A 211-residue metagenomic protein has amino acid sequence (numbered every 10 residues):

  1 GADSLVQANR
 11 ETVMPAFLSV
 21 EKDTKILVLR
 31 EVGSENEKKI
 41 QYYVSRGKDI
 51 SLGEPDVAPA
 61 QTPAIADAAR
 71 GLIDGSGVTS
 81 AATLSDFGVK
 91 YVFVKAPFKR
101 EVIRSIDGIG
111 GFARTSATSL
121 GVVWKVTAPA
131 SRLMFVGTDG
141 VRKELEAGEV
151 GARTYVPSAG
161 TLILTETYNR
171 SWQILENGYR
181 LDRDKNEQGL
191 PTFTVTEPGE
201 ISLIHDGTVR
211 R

Functional and structural regions predicted by a protein language model:
G1-A2, I40-Q41, R170: Membrane-interface helix-loop junctions at the exits of transmembrane helices
G1-L5, V28-R30, L120, T127-P129: Transmembrane alpha-helical segments
G1-P15: Hydrophobic alpha-helical transmembrane segments in integral membrane proteins
F17-F87: Extracytoplasmic/lumenal acceptor-recognition loop(s) of multi-pass membrane glycoenzymes
D23-T24, V89, A159, P198: A general structural motif
E31-S34, V57, P97-K99, P129 (+2 more regions): Short, glycine-/Ser/Thr-/acidic-enriched flexible segments
A64-A117, I163, T167: Periplasmic/luminal catalytic loop of GT-C fold multi-pass membrane glycosyltransferases that transfer sugars from
T118-V122, P129-R211: Active-site-proximal, structured, solvent-exposed surfaces of multi-pass membrane proteins that position macromolecular
